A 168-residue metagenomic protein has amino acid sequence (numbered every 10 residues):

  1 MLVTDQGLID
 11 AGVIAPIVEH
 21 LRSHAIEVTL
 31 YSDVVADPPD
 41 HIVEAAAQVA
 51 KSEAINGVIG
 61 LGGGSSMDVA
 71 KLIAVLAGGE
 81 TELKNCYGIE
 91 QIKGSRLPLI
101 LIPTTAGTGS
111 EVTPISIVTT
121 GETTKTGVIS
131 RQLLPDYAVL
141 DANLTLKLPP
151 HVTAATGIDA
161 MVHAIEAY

Functional and structural regions predicted by a protein language model:
M1, E27, R96-P98: Residues that mark the start of a beta-strand
M1-G7, A11: Short intrinsically disordered, low-complexity coil segments enriched in acidic
M1-L2, G57-I59, I100: Conserved beta-strand elements of the Class I
T4-D5, D33, I102-T104: Cofactor-binding loop segments of dinucleotide-utilizing enzymes, especially the Rossmann-like FAD- and NAD(P)+-binding
G7, V35-A36, G107, K147: Short strand->helix junction
I9, V13-T81, Q91: N-terminal small/polar loop signature for handling phosphorylated ligands or for N-terminal nucleophile
G78-Y168: A glycine/threonine-rich phosphate-anchoring loop and its flanking beta-alpha core in nucleotide/phosphate-binding
